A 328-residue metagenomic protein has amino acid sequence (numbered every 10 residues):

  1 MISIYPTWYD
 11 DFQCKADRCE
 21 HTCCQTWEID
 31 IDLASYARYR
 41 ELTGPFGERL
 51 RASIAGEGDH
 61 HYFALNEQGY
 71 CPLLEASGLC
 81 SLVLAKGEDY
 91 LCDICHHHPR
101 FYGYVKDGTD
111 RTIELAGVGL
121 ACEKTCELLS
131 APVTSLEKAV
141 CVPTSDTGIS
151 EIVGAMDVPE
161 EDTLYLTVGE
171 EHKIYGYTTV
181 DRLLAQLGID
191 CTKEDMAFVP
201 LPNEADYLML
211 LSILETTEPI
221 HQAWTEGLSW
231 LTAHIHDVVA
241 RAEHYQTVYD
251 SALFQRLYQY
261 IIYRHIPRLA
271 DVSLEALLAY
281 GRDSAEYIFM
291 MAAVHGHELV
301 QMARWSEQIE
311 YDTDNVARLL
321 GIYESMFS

Functional and structural regions predicted by a protein language model:
I2-C19, I54-C92, T112-E114: Immediate flanking context of iron-sulfur cluster ligation sites
S3-T7, Q13-A16, H21, K106-D110 (+3 more regions): Long, low-complexity, compositionally biased intrinsically disordered regions
Y9-D59: Polybasic, low-complexity association/targeting segments
D11-R18, S135, L257-I261: Short, compositionally biased low-complexity segments
D17, W27, L74, V83 (+2 more regions): Structured loops at beta-to-helix junctions and adjacent beta-edge loops in soluble globular domains
G78, K86-E170: Internal, well-ordered alpha/beta segment that forms a basic, Gly-enriched binding/recognition surface
D157-S328: Hydrophobic, aromatic-lined core segments that form the binding pocket/scaffold for planar heteroaromatic ligands
